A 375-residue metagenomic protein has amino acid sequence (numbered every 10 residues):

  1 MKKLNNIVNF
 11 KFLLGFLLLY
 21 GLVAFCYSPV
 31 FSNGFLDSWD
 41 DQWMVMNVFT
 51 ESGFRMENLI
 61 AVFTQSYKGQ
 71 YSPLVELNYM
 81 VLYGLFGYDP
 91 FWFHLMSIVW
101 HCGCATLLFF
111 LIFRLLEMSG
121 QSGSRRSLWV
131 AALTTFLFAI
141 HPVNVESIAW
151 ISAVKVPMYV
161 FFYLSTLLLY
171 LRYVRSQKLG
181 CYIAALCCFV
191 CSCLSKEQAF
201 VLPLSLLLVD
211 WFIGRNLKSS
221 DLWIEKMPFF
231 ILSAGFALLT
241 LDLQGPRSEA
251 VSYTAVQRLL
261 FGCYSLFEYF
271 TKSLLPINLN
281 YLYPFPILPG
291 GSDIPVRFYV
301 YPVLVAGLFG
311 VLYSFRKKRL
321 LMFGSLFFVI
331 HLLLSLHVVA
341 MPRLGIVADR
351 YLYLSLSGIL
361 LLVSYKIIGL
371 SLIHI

Functional and structural regions predicted by a protein language model:
M1-L372: Polytopic membrane enzymes that build or remodel cell-surface glycoconjugates and lipids
